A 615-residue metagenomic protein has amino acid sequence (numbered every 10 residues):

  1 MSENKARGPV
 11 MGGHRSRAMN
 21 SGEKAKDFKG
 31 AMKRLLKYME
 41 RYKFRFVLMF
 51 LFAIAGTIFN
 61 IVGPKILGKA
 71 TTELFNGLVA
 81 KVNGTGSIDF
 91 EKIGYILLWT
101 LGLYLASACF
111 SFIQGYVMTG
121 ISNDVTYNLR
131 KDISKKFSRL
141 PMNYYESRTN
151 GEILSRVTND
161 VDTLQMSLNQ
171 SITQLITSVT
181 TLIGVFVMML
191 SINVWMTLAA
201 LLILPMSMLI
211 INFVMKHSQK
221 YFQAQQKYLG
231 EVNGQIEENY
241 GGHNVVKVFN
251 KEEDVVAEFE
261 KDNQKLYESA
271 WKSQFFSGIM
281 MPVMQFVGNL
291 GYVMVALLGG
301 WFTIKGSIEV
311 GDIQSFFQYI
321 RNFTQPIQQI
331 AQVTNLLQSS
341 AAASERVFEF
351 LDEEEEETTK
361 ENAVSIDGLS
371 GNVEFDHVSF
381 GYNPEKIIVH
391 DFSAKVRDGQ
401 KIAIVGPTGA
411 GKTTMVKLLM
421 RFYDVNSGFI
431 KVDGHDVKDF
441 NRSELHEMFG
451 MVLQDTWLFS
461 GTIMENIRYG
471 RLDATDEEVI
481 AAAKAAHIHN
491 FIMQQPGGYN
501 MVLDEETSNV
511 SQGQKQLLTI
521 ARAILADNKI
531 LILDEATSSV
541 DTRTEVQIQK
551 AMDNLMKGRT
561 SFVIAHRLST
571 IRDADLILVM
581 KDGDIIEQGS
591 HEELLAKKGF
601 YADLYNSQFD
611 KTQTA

Functional and structural regions predicted by a protein language model:
H14, K33-L36, F44-K69, I96 (+6 more regions): Alpha-helical segments in transporter systems
R15-E23, N123, K131-S155, N159-V161 (+7 more regions): Short intracellular "coupling" helices and adjacent cytoplasmic loop segments at the cytosolic face of multi-pass
A31, M39, M118, K136-L182 (+1 more regions): Juxtamembrane loop-to-helix connectors within ABC transporter transmembrane domains
L36, R41, M142-N143, N159-L168 (+6 more regions): An intracellular "coupling" helix at the cytosolic face of ABC transporter transmembrane type-1 domains
R41, R45-I58, K69, S111 (+3 more regions): Transmembrane helices of ABC transporter permease
F46-F110, S191-W195, G306-V310: Transmembrane helix-loop-helix hairpins at lipid-water interfaces of multipass membrane proteins, especially the type-1
M188-L202, K272-E345, F350-L351: Helix-loop-helix
T359-K360, I366-A615: ABC-type nucleotide-binding domain
